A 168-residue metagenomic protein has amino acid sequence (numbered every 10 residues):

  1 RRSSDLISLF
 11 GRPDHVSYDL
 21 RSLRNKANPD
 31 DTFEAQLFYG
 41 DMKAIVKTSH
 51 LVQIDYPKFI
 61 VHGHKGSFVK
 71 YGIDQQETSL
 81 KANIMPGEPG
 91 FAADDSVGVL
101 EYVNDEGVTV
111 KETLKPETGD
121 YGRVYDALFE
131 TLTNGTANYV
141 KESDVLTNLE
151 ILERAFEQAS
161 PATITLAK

Functional and structural regions predicted by a protein language model:
R1-I54, I60, G72-D74, S143-L146: Rossmann-like dinucleotide-binding domain that binds NAD(P)(H)
R2, L6, V97, Y121-D126 (+1 more regions): A general structural signal for well-ordered alpha-helical segments in protein cores
Y39-K43, K65, G107: Glycine-centered tight beta-turn/hairpin loop motif at sheet-sheet or coil-to-beta transitions
Q53-I60, L80-K81, E117-A127: Short, surface-exposed linear segments at secondary-structure transitions and domain or protein termini
F59, Q76-G107: Short polybasic amphipathic segments
G66-Y71: Broad, structure-driven detector of short, well-ordered beta-strand segments within folded domains
E88, K111-E117: Short, glycine/charged-rich beta-strand-loop motifs at protein surfaces that mediate ligand recognition and catalysis
T113-K115, R123-K168: C-terminal helix-rich "cap/oligomerization" subdomain common to oxidoreductases
